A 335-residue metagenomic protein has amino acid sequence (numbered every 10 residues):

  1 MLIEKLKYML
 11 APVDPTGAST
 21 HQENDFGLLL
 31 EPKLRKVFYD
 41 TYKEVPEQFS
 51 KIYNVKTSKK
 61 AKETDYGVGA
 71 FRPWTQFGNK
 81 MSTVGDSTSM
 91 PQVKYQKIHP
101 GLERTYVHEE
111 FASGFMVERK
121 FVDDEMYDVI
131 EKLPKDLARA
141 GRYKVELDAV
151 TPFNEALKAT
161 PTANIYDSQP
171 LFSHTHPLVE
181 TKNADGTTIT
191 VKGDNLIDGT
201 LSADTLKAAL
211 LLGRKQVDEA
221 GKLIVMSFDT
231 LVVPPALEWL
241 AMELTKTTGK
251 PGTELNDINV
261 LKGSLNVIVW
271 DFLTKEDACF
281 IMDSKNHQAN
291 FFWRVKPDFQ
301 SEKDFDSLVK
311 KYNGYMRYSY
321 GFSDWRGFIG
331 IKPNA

Functional and structural regions predicted by a protein language model:
M1-K56: Extreme N-terminal leader/anchor segments
L2-T16, L28, Q169-E219, V225-A335: Sequence/fold signature of self-assembling virion shell proteins
V13, G17, N24, T83 (+6 more regions): Amphipathic, alpha-helical segments enriched in basic
R35, H99-P100, Q216, P297: Short alpha-helical segments and helix-capping/turn motifs at coil-helix boundaries
K43-F111: Assembly/oligomerization interface modules of large self-assembling protein complexes
A70-Q76, S82-D86, V93, T105 (+4 more regions): Signature of extracytoplasmic/envelope-associated structural regions
L102-P161, L231, Y312-G314: Long, contiguous amphipathic alpha-helices that act as assembly "spine/axial" helices in icosahedral shell and virion
N154, K158, E219-I224: Surface-exposed acidic, glycine-flexible loop patches that form ligand/cofactor-binding and adhesion interfaces
